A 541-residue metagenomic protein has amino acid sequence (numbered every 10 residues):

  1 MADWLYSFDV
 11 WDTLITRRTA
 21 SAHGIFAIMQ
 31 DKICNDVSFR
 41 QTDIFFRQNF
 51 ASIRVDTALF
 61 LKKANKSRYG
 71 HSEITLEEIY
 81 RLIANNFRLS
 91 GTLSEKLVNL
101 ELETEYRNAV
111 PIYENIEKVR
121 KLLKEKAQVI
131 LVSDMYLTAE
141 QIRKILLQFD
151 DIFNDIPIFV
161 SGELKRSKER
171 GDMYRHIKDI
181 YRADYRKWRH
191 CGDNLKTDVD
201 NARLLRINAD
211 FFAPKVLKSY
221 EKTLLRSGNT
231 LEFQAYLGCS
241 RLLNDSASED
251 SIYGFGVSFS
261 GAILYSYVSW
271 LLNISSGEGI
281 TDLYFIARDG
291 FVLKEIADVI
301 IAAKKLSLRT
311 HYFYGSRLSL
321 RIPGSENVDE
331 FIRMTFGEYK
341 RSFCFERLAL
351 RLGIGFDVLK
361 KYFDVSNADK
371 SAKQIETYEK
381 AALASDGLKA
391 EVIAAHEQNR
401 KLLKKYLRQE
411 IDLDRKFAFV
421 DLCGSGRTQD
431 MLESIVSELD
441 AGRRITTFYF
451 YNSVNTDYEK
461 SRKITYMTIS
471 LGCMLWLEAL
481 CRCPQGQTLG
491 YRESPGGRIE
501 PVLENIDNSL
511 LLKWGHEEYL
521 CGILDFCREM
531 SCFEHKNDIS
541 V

Functional and structural regions predicted by a protein language model:
A2-V55: Active-site neighborhood of HAD-like aspartate-dependent phosphohydrolases
C34-A58, N85-L102, D151-V160, Y185-K187 (+3 more regions): Short, surface-exposed acidic
F46-I79: N-terminal accessory alpha/beta regions
Y69-I130: Short, acidic loop-to-helix structural element flanking the phosphoryl-transfer center in phosphate-processing enzymes
T75, R175, W188-R189, D200 (+1 more regions): Long, low-complexity, Lys/Arg-enriched
F87, K124-I130, M135-S161: Substrate-recognition/cap helix-loop segment adjacent to the acidic, metal-dependent catalytic center of Asp-based
N108-I112, V119, I145-L164, E169-D172 (+1 more regions): Hydrophobic, small-residue-rich alpha-helical packing segments that form membrane-like cores
E169-K196: Conserved Lys-Pro-Asp/Glu-containing loop-to-beta segment of HAD-superfamily phosphomonoesterases, centered on
